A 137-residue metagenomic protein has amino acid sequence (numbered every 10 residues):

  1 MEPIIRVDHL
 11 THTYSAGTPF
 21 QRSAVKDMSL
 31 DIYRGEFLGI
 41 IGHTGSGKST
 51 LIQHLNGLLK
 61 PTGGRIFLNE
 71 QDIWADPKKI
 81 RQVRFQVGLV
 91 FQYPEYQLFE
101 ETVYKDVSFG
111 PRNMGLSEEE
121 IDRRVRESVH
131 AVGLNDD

Functional and structural regions predicted by a protein language model:
M1-I4, T13-D27, P77-K79, E118: A short, flexible loop at the N-terminus of ABC-type nucleotide-binding domains that lies
I41-H43: The feature captures the beta-strand-to-loop junction immediately N-terminal to the Walker
N56: Helix-to-loop junction immediately C-terminal to a conserved catalytic motif
G64-A75, V83: Conserved ABC transporter NBD signature motif
E95, Y104-R112, D122, R126: Short helical segment in ABC ATPase nucleotide-binding domains corresponding to the A-loop/adjacent helical element
E119-D137: Conserved ABC ATPase "signature" region
